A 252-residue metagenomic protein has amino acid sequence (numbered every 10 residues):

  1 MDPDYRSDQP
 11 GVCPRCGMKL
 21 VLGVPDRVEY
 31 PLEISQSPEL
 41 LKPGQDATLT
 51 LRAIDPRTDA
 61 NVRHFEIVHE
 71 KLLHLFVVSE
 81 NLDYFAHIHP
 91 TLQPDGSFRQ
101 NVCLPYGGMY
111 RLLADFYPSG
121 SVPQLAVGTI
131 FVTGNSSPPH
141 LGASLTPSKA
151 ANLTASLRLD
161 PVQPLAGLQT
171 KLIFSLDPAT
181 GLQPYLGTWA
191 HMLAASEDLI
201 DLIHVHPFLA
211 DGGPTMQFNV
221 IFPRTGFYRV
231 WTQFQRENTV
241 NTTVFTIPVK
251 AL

Functional and structural regions predicted by a protein language model:
M1-L252: Intrinsically disordered, low-complexity terminal tails/loops enriched in metal-binding residues
